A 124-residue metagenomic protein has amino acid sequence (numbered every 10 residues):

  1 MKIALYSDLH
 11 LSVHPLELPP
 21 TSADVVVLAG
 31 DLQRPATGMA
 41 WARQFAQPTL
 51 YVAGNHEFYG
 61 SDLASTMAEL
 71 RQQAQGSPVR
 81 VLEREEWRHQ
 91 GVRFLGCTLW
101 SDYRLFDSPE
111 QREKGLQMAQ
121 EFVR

Functional and structural regions predicted by a protein language model:
M1-A4, E86-G96: Beta-strand-turn-beta hairpins that frame and shape the catalytic cleft of phosphate-ester-processing enzymes
M1-Y51, F58-T66: N-terminal active-site segment of His-dependent metallophosphoesterases
H10, H56, R88, S101: Residue-level detector of flexible, active-site-proximal loop/helix-junction positions within diverse enzyme catalytic
V13, G91, R104: Solvent-exposed, flexible loop/coil residues
P48-L50, R80, R93: Proline-centered loop/turn at the N-terminus of a beta-strand
V52-G54, R84, C97: Generic beta-sheet signal
L63-W87: Glycine/small-residue-rich loop that forms an oxyanion/phosphate-binding "nest" at active or ligand-binding sites
L95-R124: Active-site-proximal loop/helix segment associated with metal-binding centers of metalloenzymes
